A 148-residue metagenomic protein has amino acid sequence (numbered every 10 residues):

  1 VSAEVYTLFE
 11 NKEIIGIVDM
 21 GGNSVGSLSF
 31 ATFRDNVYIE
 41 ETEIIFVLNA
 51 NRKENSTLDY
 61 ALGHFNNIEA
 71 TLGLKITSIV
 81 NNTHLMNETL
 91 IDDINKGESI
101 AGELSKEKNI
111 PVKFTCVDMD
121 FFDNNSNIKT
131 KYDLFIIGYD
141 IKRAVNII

Functional and structural regions predicted by a protein language model:
V1-I15: Nucleotide-state-sensitive switch-loop elements of NTP-binding domains
E13-S29: Switch II (G3) loop of P-loop NTPases
S24-K131: Conserved catalytic-core segment of NTP-binding enzymes
N127-R143: Active-site regions of enzymes building and remodeling cell-envelope glycoconjugates
I147-I148: A C-terminal functional module that forms or caps the active site or interfaces directly with catalytic machinery
